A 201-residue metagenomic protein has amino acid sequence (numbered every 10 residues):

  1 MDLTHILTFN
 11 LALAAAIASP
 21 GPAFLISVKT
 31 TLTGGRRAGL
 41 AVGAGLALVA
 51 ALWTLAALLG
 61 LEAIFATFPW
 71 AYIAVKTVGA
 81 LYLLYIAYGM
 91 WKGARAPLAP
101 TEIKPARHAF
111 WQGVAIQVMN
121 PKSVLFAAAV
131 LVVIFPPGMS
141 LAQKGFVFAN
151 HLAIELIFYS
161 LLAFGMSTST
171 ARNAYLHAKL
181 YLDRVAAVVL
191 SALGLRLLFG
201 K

Functional and structural regions predicted by a protein language model:
D2-I6, A106, F110, S123 (+2 more regions): Primarily residues marking transmembrane-helix entry/exit sites
L3-I73, A129-H151, F164: Juxtamembrane transmembrane-helix termini in multi-pass membrane transport proteins
L55-L58, V118-A128, A186-K201: Hydrophobic alpha-helical transmembrane segments in multi-pass integral membrane proteins
A66-R95, N150-L162, N173-K201: Selective transmembrane alpha-helices of multi-pass membrane proteins
K92-A109: Flexible cytoplasmic inter-helical loops of multi-pass small-molecule transporters
F110-V118: A short amphipathic helical element positioned immediately N-terminal to and/or at the very start of a transmembrane
S167-R172: Short, flexible, glycine-rich and Lys/Arg-enriched loop motifs at helix boundaries that contact anionic partners
